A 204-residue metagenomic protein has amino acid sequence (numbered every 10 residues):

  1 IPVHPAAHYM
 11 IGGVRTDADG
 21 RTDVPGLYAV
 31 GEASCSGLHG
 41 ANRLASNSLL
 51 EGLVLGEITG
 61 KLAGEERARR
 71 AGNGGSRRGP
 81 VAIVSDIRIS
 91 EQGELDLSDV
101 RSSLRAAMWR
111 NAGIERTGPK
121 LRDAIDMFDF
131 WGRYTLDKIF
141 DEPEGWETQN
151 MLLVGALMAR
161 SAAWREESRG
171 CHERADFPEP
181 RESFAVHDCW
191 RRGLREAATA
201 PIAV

Functional and structural regions predicted by a protein language model:
H4-H8: Short loop/turn motifs at secondary-structure junctions and domain boundaries
Y9-I11, R15-A29, A33-V204: Glycine- and aromatic-enriched mobile tails/lids
